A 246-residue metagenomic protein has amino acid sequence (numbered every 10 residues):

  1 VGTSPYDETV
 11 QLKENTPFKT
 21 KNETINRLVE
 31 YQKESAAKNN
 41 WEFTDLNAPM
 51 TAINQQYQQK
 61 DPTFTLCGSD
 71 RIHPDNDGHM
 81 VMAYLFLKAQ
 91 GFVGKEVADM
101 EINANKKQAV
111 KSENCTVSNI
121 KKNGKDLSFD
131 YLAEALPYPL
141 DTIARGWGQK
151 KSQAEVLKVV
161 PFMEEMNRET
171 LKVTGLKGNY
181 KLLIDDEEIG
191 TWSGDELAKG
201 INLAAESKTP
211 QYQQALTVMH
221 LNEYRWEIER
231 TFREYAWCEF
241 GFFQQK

Functional and structural regions predicted by a protein language model:
V1-P5, E23-F64, M80-A98, N179-K181 (+1 more regions): Extracellular serine-dependent O-acyl
S4-V10, K150: Amphipathic repeat-derived elements
E8-V10, M50-I53, L136-P137, G190-T191: Flexible loop/turn segments at secondary-structure boundaries
T9-L46, K158-K172: Substrate-gating cap/lid alpha-helix
Q11-L12, N54-Q56, I201: Short Asp/Glu-rich motifs
P62-K246: Conserved catalytic region of serine esterases and O-acyltransferases that act on ester linkages in lipids
